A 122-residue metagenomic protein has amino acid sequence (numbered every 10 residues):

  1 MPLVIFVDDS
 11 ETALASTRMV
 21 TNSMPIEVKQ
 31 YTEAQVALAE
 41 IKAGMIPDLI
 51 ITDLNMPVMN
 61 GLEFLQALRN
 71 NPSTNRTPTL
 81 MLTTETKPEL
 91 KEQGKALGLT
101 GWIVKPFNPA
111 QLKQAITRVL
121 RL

Functional and structural regions predicted by a protein language model:
E11-K29, L97: Two-component/phosphorelay signaling modules centered on CheY-like receiver
Q30-L49, E92: Acidic, metal-coordinating helix/loop segments flanking the phosphotransfer/catalytic sites of two-component signaling
M45-D48, S73-P78: His-Asp phosphorelay/catalytic-motif detector in bacterial-type signaling
D53, T83: Active-site residues of response regulator receiver
M56: Receiver (REC) domain active-site loop signature in two-component systems and cognate sites in sensor histidine kinases
F107-I116: C-terminal output helix
